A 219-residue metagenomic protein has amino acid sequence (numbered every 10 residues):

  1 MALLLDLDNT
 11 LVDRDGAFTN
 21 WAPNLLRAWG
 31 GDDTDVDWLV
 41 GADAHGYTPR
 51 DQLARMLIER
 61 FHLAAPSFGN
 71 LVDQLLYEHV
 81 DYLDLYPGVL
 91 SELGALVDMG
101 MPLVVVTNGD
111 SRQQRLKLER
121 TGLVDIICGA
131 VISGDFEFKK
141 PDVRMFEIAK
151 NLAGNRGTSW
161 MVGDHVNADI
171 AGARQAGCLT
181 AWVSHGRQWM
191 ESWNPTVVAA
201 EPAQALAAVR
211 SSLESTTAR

Functional and structural regions predicted by a protein language model:
M1, G16, P66, G94-V97 (+2 more regions): Asp-based, Mg2+/Mn2+-dependent phosphohydrolase catalytic module
M1-S91: N-terminal helical cap/lid subdomain that shapes the substrate entry/recognition surface in HAD-like hydrolases
